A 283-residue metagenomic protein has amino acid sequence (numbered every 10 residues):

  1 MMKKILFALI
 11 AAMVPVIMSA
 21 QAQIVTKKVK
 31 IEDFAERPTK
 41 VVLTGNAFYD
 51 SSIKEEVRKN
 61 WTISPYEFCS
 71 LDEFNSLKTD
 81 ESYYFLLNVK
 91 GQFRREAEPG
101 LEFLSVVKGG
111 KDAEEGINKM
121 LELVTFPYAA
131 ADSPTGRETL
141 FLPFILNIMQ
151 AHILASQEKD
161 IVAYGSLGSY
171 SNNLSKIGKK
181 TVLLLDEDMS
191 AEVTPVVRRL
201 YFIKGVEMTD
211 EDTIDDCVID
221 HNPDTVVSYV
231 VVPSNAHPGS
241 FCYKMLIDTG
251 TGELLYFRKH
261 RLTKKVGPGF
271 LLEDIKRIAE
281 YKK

Functional and structural regions predicted by a protein language model:
M1-K27: Bacterial Sec-dependent N-terminal signal peptides
Q21-D33, P134-S171: Short N-terminal or domain-adjacent regulatory/targeting segments
Q21-F103: Start-of-domain marker
V42-T44, V107, L185-D186: A structural detector for beta-sheet-dominated domains
S51-I63, A191-K204, F257, R261-L262: Extended intrinsically disordered, low-complexity coil regions enriched in Ser, Thr, Gly, Ala and often Pro
C69-D72, T209-D212, D248: Helix N-cap / beta->alpha transition motif
V89-N147, D215-K283: Amphipathic beta-strand/beta-sheet edge segments enriched in Tyr/Trp
Q157-F241: Flexible, glycine-rich surface segments
